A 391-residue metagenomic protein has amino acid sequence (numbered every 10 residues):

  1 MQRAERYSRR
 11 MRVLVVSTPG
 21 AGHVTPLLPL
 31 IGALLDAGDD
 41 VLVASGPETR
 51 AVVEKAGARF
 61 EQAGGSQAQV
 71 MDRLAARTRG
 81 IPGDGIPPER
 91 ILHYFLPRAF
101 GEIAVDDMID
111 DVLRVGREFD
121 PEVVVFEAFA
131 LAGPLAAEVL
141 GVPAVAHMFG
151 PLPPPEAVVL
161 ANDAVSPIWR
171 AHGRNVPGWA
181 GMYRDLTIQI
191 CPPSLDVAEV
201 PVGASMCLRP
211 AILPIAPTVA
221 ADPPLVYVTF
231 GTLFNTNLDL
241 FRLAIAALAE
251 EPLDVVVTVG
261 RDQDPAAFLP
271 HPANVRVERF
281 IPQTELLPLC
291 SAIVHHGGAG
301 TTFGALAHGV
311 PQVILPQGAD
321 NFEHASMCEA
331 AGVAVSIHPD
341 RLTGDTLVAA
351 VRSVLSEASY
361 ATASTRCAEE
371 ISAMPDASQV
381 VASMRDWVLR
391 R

Functional and structural regions predicted by a protein language model:
Q2-R10: Short, Lys/Arg-enriched N-terminal segments with co-localized hydrophobic residues within the first ~10-30 amino acids
R9-R10, G32, C207-A292, F322: Donor-nucleotide binding loops and adjacent catalytic segments primarily of GT-B fold Leloir glycosyltransferases
R10-T18, L27-L42, V52-K55, R59 (+4 more regions): Nucleotide-activated sugar donor-binding and catalytic core shared by glycosyltransferases and related lipid-linked
L42-H93: Conserved nucleotide-sugar phosphate-binding/catalytic loop shared by glycosyltransferases and other
G46, E156, D163-L225, T229-N235 (+1 more regions): A nucleotide-sugar donor-handling region in carbohydrate enzymes
G46-T49, S66, G150, R261 (+1 more regions): Residues in the short beta-alpha loop(s) of Rossmann-like NAD(P)-binding domains
Q69-M71, P97-N175: Conserved nucleotide-sugar donor-interacting segment of glycosyltransferase catalytic cores, predominantly GT-B
